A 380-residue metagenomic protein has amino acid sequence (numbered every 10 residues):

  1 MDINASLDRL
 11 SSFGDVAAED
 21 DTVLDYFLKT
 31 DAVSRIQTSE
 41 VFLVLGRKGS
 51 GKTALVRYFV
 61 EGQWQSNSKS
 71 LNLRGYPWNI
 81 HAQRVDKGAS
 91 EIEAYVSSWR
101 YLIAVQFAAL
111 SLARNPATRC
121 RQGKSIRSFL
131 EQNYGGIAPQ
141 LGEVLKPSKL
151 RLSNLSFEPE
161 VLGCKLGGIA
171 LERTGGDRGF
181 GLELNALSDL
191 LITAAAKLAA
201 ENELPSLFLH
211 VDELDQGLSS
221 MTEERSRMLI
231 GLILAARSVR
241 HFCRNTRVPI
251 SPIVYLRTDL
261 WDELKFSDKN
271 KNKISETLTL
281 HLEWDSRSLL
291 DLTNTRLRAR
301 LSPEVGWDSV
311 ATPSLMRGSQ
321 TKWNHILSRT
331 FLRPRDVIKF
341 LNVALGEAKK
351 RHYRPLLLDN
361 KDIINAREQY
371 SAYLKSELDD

Functional and structural regions predicted by a protein language model:
M1-R47, W64-K69, R114: A short, basic N-terminal segment
T22, D31, T38, Q65-N67 (+7 more regions): Phosphate-binding site recognition
Q37-E40, S50, W64-Q65, E203-P205 (+5 more regions): Short, well-ordered loop/turn elements at secondary-structure boundaries
R47, T53-L207, G217: P-loop NTPase nucleotide-binding core
W64-S68, A108-R121, S219-E223, F242-V248 (+3 more regions): Short, solvent-exposed secondary-structure capping/transition elements
S188-F208, E213-S319, Y373: The catalytic "switch" region of P-loop NTPases
H325-D380: Winged-helix-like regulatory helical subdomains adjacent to P-loop NTPase cores
